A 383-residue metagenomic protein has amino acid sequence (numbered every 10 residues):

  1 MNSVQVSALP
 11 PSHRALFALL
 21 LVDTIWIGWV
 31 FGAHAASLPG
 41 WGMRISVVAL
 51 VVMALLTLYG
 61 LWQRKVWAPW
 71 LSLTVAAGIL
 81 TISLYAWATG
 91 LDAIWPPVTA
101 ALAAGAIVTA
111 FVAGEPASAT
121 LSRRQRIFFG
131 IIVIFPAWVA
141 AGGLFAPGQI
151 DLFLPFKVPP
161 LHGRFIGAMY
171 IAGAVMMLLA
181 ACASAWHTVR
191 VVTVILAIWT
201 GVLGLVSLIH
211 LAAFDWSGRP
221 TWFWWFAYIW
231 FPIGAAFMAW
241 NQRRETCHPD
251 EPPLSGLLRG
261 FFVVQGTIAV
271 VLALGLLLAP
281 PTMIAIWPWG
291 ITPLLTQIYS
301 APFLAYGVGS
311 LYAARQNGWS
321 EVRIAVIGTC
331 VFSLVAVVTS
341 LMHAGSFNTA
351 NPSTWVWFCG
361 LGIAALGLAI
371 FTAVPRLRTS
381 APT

Functional and structural regions predicted by a protein language model:
M1-G130, A146, D151-L154, G163-R164 (+3 more regions): Topology signature of small-to-medium multi-pass alpha-helical membrane proteins
A15-L38, P136-P159, R259, I268-P293: Membrane-helix boundary elements
G28-F31, G78-A88, A137-F145, A197-A213 (+2 more regions): Hydrophobic alpha-helical transmembrane segments and adjacent interfacial helices in integral membrane proteins
A54-W70, M177-V189, S310-V322: Juxtamembrane helix-break-helix junctions at the cytosolic face of small multi-pass alpha-helical membrane proteins
W95-T99, A172, M176-T246, P253 (+2 more regions): Hydrophobic, ordered structural segments
S118-R190, I286-P288: An N-terminus-focused feature that recognizes amino-terminal "leader" regions
S122-A141, E245-N317: Surface-exposed interaction/gating patches
P302-P382: C-terminal transmembrane-bundle signature of multipass membrane proteins, characterized by strong activation on
